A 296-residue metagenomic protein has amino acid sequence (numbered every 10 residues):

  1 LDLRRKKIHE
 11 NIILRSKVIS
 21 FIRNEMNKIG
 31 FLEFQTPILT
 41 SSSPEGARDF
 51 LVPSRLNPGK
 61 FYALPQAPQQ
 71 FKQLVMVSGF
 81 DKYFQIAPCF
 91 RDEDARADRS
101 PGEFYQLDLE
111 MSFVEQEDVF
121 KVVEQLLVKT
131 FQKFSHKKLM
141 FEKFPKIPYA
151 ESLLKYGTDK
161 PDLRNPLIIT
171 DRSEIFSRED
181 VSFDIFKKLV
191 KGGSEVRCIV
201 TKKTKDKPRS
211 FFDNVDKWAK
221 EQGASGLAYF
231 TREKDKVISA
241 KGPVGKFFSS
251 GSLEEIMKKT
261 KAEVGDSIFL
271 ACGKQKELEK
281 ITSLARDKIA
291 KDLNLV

Functional and structural regions predicted by a protein language model:
L1-V296: Class II aminoacyl-tRNA synthetase catalytic cores and aaRS-like
